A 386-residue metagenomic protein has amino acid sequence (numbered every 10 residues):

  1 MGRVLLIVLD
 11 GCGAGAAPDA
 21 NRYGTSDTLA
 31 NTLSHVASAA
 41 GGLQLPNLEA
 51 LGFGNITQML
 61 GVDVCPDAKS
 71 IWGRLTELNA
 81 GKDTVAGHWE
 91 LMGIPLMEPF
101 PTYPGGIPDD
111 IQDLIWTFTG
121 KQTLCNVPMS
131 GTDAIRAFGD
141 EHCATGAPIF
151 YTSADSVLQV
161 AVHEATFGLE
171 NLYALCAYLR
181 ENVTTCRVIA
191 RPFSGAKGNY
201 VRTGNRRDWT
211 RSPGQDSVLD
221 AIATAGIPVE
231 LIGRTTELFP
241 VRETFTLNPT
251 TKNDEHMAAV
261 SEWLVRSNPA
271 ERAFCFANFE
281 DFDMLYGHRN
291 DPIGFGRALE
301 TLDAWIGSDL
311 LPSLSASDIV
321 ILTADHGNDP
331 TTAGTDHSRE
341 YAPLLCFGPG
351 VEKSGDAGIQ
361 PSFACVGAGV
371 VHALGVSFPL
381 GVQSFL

Functional and structural regions predicted by a protein language model:
M1-L386: Feature captures the catalytic ectodomains and active-site-proximal regions of enzymes that hydrolyze or transfer
